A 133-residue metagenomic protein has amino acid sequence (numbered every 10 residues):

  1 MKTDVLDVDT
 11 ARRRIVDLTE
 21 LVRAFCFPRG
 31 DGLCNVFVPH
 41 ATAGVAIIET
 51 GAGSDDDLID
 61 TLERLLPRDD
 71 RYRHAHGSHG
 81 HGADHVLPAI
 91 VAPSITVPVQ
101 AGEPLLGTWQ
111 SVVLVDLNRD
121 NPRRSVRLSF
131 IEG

Functional and structural regions predicted by a protein language model:
M1-G133: Active-site histidine-anchored catalytic micro-motif
